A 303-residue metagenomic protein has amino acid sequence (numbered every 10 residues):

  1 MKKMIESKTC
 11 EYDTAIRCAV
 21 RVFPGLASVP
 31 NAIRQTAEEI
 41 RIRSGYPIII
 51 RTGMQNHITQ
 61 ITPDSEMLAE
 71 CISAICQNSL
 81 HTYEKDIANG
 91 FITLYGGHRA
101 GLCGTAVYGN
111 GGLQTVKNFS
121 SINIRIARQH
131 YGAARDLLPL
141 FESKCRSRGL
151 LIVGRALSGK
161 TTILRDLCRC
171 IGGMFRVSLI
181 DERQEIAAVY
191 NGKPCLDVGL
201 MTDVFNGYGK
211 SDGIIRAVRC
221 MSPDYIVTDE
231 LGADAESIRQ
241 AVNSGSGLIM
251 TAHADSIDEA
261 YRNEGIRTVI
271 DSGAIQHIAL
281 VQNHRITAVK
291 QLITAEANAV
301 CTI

Functional and structural regions predicted by a protein language model:
M1-G96: N-terminal accessory targeting/assembly segments
A74, L80-R146: P-loop NTP-binding catalytic core
V107-K117, A279-I303: Conserved P-loop NTPase
I152: Hydrophobic anchor at the beta1->P-loop junction of P-loop NTPases
K160: Conserved lysine of the Walker
I163, L167: Hydrophobic positions on the alpha1 helix immediately C-terminal to the Walker A/P-loop
I171-I215: P-loop NTPase switch/communication element
M221-P223, V227-A288: Conserved P-loop NTPase nucleotide-binding/switch module
